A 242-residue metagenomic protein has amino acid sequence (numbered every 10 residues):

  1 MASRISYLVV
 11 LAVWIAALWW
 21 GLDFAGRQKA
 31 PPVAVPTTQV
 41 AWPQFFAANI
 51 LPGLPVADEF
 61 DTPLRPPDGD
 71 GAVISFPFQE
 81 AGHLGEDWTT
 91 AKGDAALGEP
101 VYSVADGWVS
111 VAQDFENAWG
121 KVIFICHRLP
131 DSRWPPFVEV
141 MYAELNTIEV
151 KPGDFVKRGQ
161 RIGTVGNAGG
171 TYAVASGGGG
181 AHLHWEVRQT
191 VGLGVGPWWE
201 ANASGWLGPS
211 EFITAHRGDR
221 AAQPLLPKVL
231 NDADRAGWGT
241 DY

Functional and structural regions predicted by a protein language model:
M1-I5: Positively charged n-region of N-terminal signal peptides that target proteins for export
S6-G21: Hydrophobic membrane-insertion alpha-helices, especially the h-region of bacterial N-terminal signal peptides
D23-K121, P130, R158, T171 (+1 more regions): Surface-exposed, glycine-biased beta-strand/turn segments
H83, D87, H127, Y142-E144 (+1 more regions): Histidine-centered active-site/metal-ligand motif
A95-L97, Y102, R133-G159: Short histidine-centered loop motifs in beta-beta connectors
W108-S110, N146, G166: Conserved positions in beta-strands of structured domains
N117-A118, V122-R128, V140-N146: Non-cytosolic head/periplasmic domains of membrane-anchored proteins
I123-H127, D154-D232: Conserved, short, structured surface segments that act as functional micro-motifs
